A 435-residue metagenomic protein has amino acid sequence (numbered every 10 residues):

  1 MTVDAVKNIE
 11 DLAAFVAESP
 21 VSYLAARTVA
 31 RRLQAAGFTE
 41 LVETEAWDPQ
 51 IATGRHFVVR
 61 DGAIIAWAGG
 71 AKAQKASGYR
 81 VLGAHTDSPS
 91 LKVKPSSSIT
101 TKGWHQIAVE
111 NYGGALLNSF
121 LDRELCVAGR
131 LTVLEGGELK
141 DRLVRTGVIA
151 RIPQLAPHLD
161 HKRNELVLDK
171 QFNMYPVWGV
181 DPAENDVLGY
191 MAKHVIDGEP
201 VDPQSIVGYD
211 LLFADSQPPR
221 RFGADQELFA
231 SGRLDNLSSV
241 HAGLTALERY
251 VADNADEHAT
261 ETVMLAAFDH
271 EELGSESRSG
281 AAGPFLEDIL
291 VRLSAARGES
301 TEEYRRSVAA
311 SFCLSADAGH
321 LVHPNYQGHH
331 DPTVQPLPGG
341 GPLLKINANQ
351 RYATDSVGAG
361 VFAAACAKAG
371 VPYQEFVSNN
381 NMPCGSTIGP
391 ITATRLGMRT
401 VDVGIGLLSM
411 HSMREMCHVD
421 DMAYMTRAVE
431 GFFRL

Functional and structural regions predicted by a protein language model:
M1-L435: N-terminal hydrophobic/helix-forming segments and targeting peptides
